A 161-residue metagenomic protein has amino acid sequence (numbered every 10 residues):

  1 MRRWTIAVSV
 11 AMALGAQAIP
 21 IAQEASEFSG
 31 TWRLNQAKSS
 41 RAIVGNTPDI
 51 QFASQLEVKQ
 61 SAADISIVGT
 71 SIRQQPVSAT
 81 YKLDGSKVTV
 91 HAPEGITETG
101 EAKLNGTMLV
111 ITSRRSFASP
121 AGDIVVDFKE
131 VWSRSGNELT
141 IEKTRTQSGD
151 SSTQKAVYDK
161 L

Functional and structural regions predicted by a protein language model:
M1-V8: Bacterial N-terminal signal peptides that target proteins for export
V8-S9, G149: A periodicity- and composition-biased signal for non-globular, repetitive helical segments
P20-L161: Hydrophobic small-molecule pocket/channel-lining residues, especially in calycin-type beta-barrels
